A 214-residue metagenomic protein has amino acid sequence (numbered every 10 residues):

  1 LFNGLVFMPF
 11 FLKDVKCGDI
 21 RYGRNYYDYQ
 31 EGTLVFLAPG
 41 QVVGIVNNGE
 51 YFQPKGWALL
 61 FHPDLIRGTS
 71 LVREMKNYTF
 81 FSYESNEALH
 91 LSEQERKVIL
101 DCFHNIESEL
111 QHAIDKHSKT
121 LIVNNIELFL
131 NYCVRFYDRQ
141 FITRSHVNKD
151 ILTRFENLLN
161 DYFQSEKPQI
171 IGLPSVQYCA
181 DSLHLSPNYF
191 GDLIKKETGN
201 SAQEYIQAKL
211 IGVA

Functional and structural regions predicted by a protein language model:
L1, I211-A214: Short, intrinsically disordered, charge-balanced linker/junction segments flanking boundaries in proteins
L1-E84, D115: N-terminal regulatory/effector-sensing and dimerization cores that precede helix-turn-helix DNA-binding domains
F80-E127, Y132, F136: Amphipathic alpha-helical segments enriched in hydrophobic/aromatic residues interleaved with Lys/Arg
E95, V147-L158, S175, T198 (+1 more regions): N-terminal positioning helix adjacent to the helix-turn-helix/winged-helix DNA-binding module
V98-H112, R154, L158-S165, V213: Solvent-exposed, amphipathic alpha-helical segments
H117-T120, N124-N131, D138-E166, I170: Polybasic "coupling" helices that flank or enter modular domains
L173-G212: Basic/polar phosphate-binding segments, predominantly the helix-turn-helix DNA-binding elements of transcriptional
